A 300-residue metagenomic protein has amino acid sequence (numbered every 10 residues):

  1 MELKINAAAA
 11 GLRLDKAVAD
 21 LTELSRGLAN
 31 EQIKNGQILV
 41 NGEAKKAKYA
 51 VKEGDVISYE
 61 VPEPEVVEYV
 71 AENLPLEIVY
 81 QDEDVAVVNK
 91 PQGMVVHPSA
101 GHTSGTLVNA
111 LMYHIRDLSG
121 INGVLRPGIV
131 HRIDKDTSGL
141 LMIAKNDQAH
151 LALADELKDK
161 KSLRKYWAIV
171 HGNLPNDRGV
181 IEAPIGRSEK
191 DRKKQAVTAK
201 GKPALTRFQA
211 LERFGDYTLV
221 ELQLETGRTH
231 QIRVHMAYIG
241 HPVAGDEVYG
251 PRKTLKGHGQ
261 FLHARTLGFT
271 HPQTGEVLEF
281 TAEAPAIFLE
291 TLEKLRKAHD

Functional and structural regions predicted by a protein language model:
M1-D300: RNA pseudouridine synthases
